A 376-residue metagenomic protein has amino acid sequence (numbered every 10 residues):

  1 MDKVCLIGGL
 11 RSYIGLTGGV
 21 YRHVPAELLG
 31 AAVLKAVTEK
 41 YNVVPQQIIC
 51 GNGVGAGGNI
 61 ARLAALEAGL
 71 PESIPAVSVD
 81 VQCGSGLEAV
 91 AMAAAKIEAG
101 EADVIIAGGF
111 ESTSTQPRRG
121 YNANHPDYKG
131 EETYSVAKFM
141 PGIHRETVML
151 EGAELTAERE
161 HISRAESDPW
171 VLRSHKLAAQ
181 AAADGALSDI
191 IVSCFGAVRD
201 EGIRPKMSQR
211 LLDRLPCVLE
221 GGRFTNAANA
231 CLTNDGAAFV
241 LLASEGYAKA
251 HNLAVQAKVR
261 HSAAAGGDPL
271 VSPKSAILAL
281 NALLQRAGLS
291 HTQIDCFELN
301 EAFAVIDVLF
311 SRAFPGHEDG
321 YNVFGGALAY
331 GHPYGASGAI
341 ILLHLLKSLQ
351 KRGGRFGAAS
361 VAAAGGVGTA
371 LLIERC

Functional and structural regions predicted by a protein language model:
I7, P45-I48, G86, A93 (+11 more regions): Buried hydrophobic positions in well-ordered alpha/beta secondary-structure cores of metabolic enzymes
R11, H23-A32, E166-A250, E318-G320: N-terminal extracellular/periplasmic Venus flytrap/periplasmic-binding protein-like
R11-T38, V54-G55, V77-A91, D103 (+7 more regions): Active-site pocket-shaping loop/turn-to-helix segments
R22-G84, E88-I97, A102-V104, F110-K129 (+3 more regions): Conserved beta-ketoacyl condensing-enzyme motif
K35-Q46, T156, E160-H161, A248-V255 (+2 more regions): Phosphate/pyrophosphate-binding loops at sites that engage ATP/ADP/AMP, CoA/4′-phosphopantetheine, polyphosphate
N52-A102, I143-V148, K206-L232, A313-I340 (+1 more regions): Conserved catalytic cysteine-centered active-site region of acyl-thioester-dependent Claisen-condensing enzymes
V81-E111, A157-L187, V240-G246, P333-G354 (+1 more regions): Active-site-proximal alpha-helical scaffold in enzymes
R260-A329: Active-site pocket-lining segment
